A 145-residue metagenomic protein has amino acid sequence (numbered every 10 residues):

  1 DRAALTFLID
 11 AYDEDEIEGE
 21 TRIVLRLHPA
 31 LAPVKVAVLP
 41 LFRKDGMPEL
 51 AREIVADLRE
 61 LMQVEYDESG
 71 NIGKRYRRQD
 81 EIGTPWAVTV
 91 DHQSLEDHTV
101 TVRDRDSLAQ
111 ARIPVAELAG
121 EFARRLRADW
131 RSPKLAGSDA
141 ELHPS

Functional and structural regions predicted by a protein language model:
D1-S145: NTP/phosphate- and nucleic-acid-binding module
